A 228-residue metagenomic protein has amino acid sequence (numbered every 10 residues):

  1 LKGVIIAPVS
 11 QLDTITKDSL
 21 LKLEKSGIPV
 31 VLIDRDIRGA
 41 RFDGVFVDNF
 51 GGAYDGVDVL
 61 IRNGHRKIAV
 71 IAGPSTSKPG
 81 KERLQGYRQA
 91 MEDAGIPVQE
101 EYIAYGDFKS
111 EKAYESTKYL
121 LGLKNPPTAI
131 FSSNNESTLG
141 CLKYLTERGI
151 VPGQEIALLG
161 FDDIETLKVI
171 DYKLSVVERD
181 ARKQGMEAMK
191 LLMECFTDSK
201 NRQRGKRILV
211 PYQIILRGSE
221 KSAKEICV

Functional and structural regions predicted by a protein language model:
L1-D55, R62, G122: Alpha-helical recognition/docking segments in bacterial nutrient-uptake and carbohydrate-utilization systems
K2, R66-K67, P126-T128: Short acidic/polar active-site loop segments enriched in Thr and Asp
V9-D13, R35, G44-D55, I71-K118 (+4 more regions): Hinge/beta->alpha junction and helix N-cap segments in small-molecule ligand-binding domains
E24-K25, E92, T146: Anion (oxyanion) recognition and catalysis
V59-I68: Glycine-rich phosphate/diphosphate-binding loops that line cofactor/substrate pockets in enzymes
S116-V228: Flexible loop/turn connectors
